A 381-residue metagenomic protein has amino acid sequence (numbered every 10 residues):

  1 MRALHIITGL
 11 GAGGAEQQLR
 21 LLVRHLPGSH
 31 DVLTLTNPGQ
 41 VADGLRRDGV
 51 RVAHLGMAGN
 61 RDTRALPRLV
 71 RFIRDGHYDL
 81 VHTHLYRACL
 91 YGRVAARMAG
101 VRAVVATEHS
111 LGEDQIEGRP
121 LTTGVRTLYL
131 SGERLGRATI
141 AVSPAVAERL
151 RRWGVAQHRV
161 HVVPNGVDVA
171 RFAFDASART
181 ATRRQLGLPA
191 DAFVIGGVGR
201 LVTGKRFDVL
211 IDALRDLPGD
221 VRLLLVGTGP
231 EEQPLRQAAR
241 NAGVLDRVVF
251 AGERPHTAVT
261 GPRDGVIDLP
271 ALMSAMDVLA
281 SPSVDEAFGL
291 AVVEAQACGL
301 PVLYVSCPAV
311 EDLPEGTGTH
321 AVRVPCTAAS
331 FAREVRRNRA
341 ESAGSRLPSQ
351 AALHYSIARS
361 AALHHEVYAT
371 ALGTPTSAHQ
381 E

Functional and structural regions predicted by a protein language model:
H5-R64, G229-P230: N-terminal strand-loop element at the rim of the active site of nucleotide-sugar-dependent glycosyltransferases
G13-L21, F193, G197-D216, P230-R236: A conserved mid-protein helix/loop that constitutes part of the nucleotide-sugar donor-binding site
T34, P301-V305: Short hydrophobic beta-strand element within catalytic cores of glycosyltransferases and related nucleotide-activated
I73, E253-R254, T260-I267, A271-M276: Short alpha-helical donor nucleotide-sugar binding micro-motif in glycosyltransferases
A145, G166: Carbohydrate-associated surface elements
R236-D264: Nucleotide-activated donor-binding/catalytic signature segment of Leloir-type glycosyltransferases, i.e., the conserved
V284: Aromatic "clamp/platform" in nucleotide-sugar-dependent glycosyltransferases that forms part of the donor/acceptor
E311-R337: Change "using UDP/GDP/dTDP sugars" to "using nucleotide sugars
